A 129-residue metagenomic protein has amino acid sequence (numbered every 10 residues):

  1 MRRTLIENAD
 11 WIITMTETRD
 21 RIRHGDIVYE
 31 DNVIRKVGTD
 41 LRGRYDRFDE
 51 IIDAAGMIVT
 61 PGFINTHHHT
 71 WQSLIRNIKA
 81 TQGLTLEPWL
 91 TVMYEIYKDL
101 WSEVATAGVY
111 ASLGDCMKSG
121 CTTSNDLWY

Functional and structural regions predicted by a protein language model:
M1-D46, I58: N-terminal metal-binding scaffold of metallo-dependent hydrolase/deaminase domains
R3, D49, T122: Conserved acidic residues
L5, E50, G62-I64: Residue-level marker for buried hydrophobic side chains located in beta-strands that build the well-ordered beta-sheet
R47-D53: Short, well-ordered secondary-structure micro-motifs within conserved domains or adaptor modules
G56, H67, G120: Conserved, mostly hydrophobic/aromatic
G62-S73: Histidine-centered catalytic micro-motifs
L74-T106: Active-site gating loops and adjacent loop-to-helix segments of metal-dependent hydrolytic enzymes
E95, V109-Y129: Divalent metal-dependent hydrolysis catalytic cores, especially in the metallo-beta-lactamase
